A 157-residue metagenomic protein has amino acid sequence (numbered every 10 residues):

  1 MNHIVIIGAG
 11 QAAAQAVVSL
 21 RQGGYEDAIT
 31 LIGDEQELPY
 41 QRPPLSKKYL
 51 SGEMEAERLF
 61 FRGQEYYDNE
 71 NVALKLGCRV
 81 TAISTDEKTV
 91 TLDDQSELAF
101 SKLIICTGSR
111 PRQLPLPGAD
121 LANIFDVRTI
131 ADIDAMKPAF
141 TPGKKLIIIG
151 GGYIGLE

Functional and structural regions predicted by a protein language model:
M1-V5, G63-I149: FAD-binding core/adjacent interface of flavoenzyme oxidoreductases
N2-A73: Beta1-alpha1 glycine-rich phosphate/pyrophosphate-binding loop at the start of Rossmann-like nucleotide-binding domains
I7-A13, I147-E157: Glycine-rich adenosine-cofactor-binding loop
Q11, Q36, S109-P111, A131 (+1 more regions): Residue-level detector of alpha-helix initiation sites
A13, L38, E57, Q113 (+2 more regions): Basic, gly/Ser/Thr/Pro-rich low-complexity segments located predominantly at protein N termini
A14, V18, D134, E157: Conserved active-site region of classical short-chain dehydrogenase/reductase
